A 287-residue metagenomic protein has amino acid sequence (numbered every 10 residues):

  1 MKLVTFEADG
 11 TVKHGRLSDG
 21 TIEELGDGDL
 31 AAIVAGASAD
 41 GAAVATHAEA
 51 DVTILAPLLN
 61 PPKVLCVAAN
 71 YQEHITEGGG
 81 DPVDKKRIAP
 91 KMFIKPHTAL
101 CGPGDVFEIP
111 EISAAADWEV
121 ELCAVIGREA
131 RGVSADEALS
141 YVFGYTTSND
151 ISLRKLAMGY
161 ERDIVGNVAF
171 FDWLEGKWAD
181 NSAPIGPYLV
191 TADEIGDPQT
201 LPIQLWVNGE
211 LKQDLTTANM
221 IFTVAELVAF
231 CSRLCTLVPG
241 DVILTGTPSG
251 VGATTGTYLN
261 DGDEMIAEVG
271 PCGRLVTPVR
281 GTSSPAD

Functional and structural regions predicted by a protein language model:
M1-K91, Q204, E264-E268, S283-D287: N-terminal non-catalytic cap/leader segment that marks the start of a structured domain
F6, G15-S18, I94, P103 (+5 more regions): Short beta-strand-to-turn element immediately C-terminal to the catalytic PLP-Schiff-base lysine in fold type I
G20, H97-T98, G127-R131, I151 (+2 more regions): Short loop segments at secondary-structure junctions
V44-H47, T53, P57, H74 (+1 more regions): Catalytic-pocket segment enriched in acidic/His residues
I54-A56, G80-V83, F107-A116, A130-E137 (+2 more regions): A generic local secondary-structure boundary/capping motif
K86-G104: A gly/proline- and charged-residue-enriched helix-loop-helix capping module
G102-R154: Non-heme Fe(II) oxygenase catalytic core, chiefly the N-lobe of the double-stranded beta-helix
